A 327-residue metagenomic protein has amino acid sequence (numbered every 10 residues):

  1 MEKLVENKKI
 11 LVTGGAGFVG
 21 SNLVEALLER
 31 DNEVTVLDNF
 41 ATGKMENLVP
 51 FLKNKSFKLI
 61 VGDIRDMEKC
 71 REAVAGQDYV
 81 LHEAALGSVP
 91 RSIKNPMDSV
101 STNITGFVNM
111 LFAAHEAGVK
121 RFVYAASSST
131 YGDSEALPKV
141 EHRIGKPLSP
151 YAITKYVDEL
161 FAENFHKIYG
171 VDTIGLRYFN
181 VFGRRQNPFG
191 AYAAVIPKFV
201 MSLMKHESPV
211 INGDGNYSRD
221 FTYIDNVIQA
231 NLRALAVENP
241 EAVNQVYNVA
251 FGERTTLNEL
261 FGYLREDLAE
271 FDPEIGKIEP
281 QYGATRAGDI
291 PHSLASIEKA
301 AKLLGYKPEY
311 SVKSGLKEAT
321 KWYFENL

Functional and structural regions predicted by a protein language model:
M1-V181, Y310, E318, N326: N-terminal Rossmann-like NAD(P)+-binding domain of SDR-like oxidoreductases, especially those catalyzing
K3-L4, A26-E29, M204-L327: C-terminal substrate-binding subdomain of Rossmann-fold SDR/epimerase-dehydratase oxidoreductases
N109, Q186-N187, Y217-R219: Heptad-repeat alpha-helical coiled-coil signaling segments
M110-F112, F165, V195, F199 (+1 more regions): A short, amphipathic alpha-helix embedded in the catalytic core of nucleotide-handling enzymes
L137-K146, A194, Q281-A284, I297: Short glycine/proline- and charge-enriched loop/turn segments that cap or connect secondary-structure elements
R143, P147-T154, Y178, P188 (+2 more regions): The catalytic Tyr-centered alpha-helix of NAD(P)H-dependent dehydrogenases
V157, F161, F165, V195 (+3 more regions): Hydrophobic alpha-helix immediately C-terminal to the catalytic Tyr-X-X-X-Lys motif of short-chain
